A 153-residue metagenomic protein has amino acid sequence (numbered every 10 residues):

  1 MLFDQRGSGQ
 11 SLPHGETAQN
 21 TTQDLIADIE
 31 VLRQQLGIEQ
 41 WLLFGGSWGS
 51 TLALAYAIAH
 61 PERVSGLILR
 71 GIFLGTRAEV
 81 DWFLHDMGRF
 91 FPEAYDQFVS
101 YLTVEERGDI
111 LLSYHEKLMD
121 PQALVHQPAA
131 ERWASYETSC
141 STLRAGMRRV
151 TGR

Functional and structural regions predicted by a protein language model:
M1-L12: Conserved alpha/beta-hydrolase
S11-H14, Q35, L54, A78: Active-site-proximal flexible loops/turns
H14-L25, A78-D81, H85-D86: Catalytic nucleophile-loop/oxyanion-hole region of alpha/beta-hydrolase and closely related hydrolase-like folds
Q23-L42, A59: Conserved acidic catalytic loop of the alpha/beta-hydrolase fold
E39-H85: Conserved hydrolase catalytic core segment
W82, M87-R153: Alpha/beta-hydrolase
